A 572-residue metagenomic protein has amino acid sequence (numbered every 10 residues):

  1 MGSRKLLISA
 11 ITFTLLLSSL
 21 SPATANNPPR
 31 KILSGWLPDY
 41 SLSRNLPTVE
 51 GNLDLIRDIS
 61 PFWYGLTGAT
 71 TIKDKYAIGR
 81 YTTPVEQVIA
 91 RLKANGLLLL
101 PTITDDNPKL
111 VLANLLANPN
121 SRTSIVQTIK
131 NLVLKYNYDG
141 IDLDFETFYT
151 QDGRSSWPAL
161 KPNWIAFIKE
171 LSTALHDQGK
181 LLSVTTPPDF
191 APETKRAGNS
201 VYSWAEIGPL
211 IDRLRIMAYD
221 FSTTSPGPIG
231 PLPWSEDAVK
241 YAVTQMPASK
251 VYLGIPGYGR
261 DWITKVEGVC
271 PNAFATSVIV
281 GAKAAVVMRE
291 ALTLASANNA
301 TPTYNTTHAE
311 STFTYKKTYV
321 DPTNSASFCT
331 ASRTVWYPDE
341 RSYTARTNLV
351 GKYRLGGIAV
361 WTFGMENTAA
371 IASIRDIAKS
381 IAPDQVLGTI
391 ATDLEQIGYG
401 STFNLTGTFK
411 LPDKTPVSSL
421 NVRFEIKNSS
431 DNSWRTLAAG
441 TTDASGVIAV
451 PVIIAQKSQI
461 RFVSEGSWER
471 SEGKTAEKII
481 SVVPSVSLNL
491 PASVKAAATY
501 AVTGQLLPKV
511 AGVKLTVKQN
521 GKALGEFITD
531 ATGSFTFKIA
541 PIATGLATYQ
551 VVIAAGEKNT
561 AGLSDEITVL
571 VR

Functional and structural regions predicted by a protein language model:
N26-N131: Glycan-recognition patch characteristic of GH18 chitinases/ENGases and related GlcNAc/peptidoglycan-binding proteins
I59, L143, L171, L214 (+3 more regions): Conserved, mostly hydrophobic/aromatic
T71-T83, Y149-L294: Substrate-binding surface in catalytic domains of secreted glycosidases
G257-R346, A378-I381: Glycan-binding loop/region signatures in secreted carbohydrate-active enzymes
G398-D413, F462, A496-K509: Beta-strand-rich structural segments
L411-T436, P508-A523: Short flexible loop/turn segments that cap and initiate beta-strands
G446-V450, G533-F537: Short strand-edge motifs at loop-to-beta-strand transitions and within beta-strands of extracellular beta-rich domains
I454-A476, G545-D565: Enriched for extracellular/lumenal, surface-exposed ectodomains of secreted and cell-surface proteins
